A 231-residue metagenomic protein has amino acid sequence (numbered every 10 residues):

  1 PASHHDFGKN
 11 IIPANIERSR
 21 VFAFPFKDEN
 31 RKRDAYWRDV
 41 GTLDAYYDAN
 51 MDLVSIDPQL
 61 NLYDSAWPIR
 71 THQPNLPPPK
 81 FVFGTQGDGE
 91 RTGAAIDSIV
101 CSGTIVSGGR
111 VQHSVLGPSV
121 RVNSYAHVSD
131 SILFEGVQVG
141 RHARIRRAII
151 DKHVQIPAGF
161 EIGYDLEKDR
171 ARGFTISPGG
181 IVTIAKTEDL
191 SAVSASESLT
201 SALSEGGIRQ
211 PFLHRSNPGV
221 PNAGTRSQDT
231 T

Functional and structural regions predicted by a protein language model:
P1-T231: Left-handed beta-helix
